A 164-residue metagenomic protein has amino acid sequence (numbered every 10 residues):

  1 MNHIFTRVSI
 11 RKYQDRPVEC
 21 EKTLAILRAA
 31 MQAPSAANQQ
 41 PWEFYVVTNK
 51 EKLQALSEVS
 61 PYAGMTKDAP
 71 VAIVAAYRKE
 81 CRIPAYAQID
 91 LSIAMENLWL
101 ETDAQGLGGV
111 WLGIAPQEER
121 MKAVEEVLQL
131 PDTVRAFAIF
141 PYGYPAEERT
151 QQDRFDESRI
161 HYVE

Functional and structural regions predicted by a protein language model:
M1-E164: Acidic, surface-exposed loops and disordered segments
